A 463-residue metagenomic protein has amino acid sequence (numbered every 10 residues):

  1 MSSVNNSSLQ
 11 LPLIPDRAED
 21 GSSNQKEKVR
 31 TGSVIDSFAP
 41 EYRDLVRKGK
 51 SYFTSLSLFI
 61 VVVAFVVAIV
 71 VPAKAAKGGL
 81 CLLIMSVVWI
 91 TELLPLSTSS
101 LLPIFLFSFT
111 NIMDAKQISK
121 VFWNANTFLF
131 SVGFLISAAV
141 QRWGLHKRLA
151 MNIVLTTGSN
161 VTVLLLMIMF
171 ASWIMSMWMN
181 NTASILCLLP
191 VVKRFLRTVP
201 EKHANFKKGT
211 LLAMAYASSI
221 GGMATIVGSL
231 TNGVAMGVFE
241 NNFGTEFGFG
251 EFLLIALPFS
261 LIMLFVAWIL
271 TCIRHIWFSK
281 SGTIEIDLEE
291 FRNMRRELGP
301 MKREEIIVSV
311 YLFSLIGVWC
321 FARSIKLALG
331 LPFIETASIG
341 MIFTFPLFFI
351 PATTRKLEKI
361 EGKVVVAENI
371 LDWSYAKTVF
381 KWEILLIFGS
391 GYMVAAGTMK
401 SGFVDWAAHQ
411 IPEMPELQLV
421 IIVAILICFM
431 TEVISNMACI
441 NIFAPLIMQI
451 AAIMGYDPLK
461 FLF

Functional and structural regions predicted by a protein language model:
S2-F463: Transmembrane helical cores of multi-pass ion-transport proteins
